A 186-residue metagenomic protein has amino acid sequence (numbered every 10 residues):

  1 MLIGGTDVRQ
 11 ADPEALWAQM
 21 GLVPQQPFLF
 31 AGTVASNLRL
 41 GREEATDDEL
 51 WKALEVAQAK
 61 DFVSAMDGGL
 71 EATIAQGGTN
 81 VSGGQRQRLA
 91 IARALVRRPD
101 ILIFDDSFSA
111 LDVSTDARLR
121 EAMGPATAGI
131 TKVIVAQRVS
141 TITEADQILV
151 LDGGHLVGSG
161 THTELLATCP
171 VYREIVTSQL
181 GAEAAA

Functional and structural regions predicted by a protein language model:
L2, Q10, W17, A35-Q76 (+3 more regions): ABC ATPase nucleotide-binding domain helical subdomain, centered on the C-loop/LSGGQ "ABC signature"
P27-A45, V81, I142: Conserved catalytic motifs of ABC-family nucleotide-binding domains
K60-L89, S107, L111, G181-A186: ABC-fold ATPase nucleotide-binding domain signature/coupling loops
A65, G69, S114-D116, E121 (+2 more regions): C-terminal portion of ABC ATPase nucleotide-binding domains
S82, L89-A94, R118, I134: ABC ATPase nucleotide-binding domain "signature" region
V96-D100, G129: A short, proline-enriched helix->beta-strand linker immediately N-terminal to the Walker B motif in ABC-type P-loop
L102-D105: Catalytic Walker B motif of ABC-type/P-loop ATPase nucleotide-binding domains
P125-A136, I142: Conserved catalytic loops of ABC-family nucleotide-binding domains
